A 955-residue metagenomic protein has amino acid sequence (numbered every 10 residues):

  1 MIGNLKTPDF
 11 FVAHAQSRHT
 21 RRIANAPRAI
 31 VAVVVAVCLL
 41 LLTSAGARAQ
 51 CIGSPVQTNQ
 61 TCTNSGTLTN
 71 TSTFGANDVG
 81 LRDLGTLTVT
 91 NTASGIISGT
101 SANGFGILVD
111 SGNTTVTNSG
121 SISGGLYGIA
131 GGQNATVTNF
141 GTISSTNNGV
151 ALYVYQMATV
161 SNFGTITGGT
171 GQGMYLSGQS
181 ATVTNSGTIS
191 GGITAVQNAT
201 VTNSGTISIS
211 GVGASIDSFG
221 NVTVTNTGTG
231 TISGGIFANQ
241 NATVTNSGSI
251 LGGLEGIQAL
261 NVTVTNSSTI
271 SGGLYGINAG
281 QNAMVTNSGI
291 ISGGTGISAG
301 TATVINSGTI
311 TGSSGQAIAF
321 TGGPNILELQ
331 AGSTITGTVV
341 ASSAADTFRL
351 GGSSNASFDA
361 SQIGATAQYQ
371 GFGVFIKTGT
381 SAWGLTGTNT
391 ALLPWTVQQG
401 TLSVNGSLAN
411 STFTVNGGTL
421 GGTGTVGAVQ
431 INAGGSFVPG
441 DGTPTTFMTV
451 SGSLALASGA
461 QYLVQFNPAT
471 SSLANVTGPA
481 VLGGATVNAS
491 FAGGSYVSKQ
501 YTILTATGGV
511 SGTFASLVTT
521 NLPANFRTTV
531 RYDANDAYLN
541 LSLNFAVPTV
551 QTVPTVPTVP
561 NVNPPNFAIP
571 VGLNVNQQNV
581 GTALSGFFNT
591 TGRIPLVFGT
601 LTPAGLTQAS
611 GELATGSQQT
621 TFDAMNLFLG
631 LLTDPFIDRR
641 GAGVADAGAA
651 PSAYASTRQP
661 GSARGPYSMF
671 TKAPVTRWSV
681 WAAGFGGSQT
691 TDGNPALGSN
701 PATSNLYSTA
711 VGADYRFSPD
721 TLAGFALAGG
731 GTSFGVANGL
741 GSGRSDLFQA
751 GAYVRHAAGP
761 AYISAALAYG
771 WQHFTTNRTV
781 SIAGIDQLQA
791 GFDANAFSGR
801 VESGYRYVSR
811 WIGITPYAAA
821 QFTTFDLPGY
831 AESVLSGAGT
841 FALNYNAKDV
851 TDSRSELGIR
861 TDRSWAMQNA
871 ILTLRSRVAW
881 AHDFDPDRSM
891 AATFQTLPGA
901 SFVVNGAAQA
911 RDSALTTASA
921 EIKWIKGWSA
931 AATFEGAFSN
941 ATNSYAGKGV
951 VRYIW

Functional and structural regions predicted by a protein language model:
I2-V35, L39, G373-I376, A382 (+2 more regions): Outer-membrane translocation/initiation segment of Type V secreted surface proteins
R48, P55, S65-N77, T88-N103 (+18 more regions): Beta-strand-rich solenoid/repeat architectures in extracellular/passenger domains of polysaccharide-targeting enzymes
I52-T63, A76-L84, N103-S111, G125-Q133 (+13 more regions): Glycine-rich beta-solenoid repeat tracts in large extracellular/virion proteins
I97-S98, F587-I814, S919, A931-W955: Outer membrane beta-barrel translocator domains of Type V secretion systems
S314-P324, L329, V340-T414, L539 (+2 more regions): Extracellular repeat-rich scaffold modules on cell surfaces
N325, S354, G364-S381, T390-T396 (+4 more regions): Extracellular beta-strand/loop-rich repeat segments of large surface/secreted proteins
L601, Y654, N694-S704, F734-R744 (+3 more regions): Solvent-exposed, glycine/polar-rich loop segments of beta-barrel outer-membrane systems
F797, T824, G829, T840-W955: Outer membrane beta-barrel transmembrane domains
